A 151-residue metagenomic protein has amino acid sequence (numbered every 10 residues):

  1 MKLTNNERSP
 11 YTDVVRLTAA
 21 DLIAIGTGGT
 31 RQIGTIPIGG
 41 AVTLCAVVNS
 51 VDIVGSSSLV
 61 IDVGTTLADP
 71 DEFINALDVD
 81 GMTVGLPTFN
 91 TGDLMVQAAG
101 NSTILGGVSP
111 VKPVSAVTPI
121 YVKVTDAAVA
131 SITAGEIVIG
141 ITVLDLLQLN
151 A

Functional and structural regions predicted by a protein language model:
M1-A151: Surface-exposed, low-hydrophobicity beta-strand/loop segments enriched in small/polar/acidic residues
